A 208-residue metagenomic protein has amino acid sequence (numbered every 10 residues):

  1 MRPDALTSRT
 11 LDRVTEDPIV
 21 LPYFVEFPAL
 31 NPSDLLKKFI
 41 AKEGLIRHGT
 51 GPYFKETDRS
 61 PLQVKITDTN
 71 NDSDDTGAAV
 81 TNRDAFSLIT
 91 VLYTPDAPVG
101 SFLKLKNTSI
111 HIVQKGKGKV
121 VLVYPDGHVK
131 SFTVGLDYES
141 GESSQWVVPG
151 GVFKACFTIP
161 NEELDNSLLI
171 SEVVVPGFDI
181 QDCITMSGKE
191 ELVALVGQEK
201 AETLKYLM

Functional and structural regions predicted by a protein language model:
R2-W146, E162-D165, P176-D179, S187-M208: Non-catalytic, conserved peripheral segments adjacent to functional cores
G135, P149, S171: Residue-level detector of conserved, well-ordered beta-strand and adjacent loop positions that form binding/recognition
G141-F157: Conserved SET/PR-domain catalytic core that frames the SAM/AdoMet-binding pocket
V152-Q181: Ligand-binding loop in jelly-roll beta-barrel domains
